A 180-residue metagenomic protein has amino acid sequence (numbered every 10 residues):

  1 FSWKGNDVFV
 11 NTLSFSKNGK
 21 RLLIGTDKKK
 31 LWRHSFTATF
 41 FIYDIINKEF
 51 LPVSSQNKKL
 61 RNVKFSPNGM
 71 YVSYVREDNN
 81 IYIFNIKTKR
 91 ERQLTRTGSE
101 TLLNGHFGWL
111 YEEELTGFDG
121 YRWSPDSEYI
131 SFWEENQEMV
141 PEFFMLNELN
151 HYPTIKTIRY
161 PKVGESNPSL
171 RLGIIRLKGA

Functional and structural regions predicted by a protein language model:
F1-A180: Beta-propeller folds
